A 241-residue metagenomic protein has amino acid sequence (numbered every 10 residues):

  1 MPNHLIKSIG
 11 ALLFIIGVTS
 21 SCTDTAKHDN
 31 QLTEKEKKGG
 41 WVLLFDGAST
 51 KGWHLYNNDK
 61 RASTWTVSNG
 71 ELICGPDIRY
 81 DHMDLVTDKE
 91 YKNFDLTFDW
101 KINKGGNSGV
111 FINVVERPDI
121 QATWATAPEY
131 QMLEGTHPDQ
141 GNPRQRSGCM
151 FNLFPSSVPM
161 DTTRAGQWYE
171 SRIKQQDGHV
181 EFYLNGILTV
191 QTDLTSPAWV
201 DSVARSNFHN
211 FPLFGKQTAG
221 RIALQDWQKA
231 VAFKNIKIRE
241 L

Functional and structural regions predicted by a protein language model:
M1-N30: Bacterial Sec-dependent N-terminal signal peptides
C22-L241: Carbohydrate-interacting regions of secretory-pathway proteins
